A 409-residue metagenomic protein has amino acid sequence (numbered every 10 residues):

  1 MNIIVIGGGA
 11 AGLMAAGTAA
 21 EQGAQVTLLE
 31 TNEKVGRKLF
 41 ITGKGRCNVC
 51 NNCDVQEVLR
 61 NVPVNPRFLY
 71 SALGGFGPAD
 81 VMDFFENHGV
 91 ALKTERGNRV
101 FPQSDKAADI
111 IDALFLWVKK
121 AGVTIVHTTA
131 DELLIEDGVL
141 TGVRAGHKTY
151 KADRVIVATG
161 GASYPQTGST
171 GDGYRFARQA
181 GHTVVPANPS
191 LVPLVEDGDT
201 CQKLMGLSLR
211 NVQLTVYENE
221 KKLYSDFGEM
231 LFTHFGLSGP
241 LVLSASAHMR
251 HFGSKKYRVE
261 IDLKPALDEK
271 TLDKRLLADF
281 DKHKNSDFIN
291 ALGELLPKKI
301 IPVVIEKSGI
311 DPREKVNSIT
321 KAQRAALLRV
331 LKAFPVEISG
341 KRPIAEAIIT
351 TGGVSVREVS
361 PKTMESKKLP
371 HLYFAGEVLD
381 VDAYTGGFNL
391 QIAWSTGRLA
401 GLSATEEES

Functional and structural regions predicted by a protein language model:
M1-A11: Beta1/beta-strand and adjacent pyrophosphate-binding region of the FAD-binding site in flavoprotein oxidoreductases
I4, A20-K44: Glycine-rich FAD pyrophosphate-binding loop
I4-I6, L29, A130, V143 (+4 more regions): Short hydrophobic core segments
T31-I41, V49, V55-Q56, A91 (+2 more regions): An anion/pyrophosphate-binding glycine-rich loop and adjacent beta-alpha core in soluble alpha-beta enzymes
R46-T94: Glycine-rich active-site loop/strand segments that organize a redox cofactor
G74-R154, I301: Feature captures the FAD/FMN-dependent oxidoreductase FAD-binding
V126-E132, P302-D382: A glycine-rich dinucleotide-binding beta-alpha-beta segment and adjacent secondary-structure elements that constitute
R154-T200: Glycine-rich loop(s) and the adjacent beta-strand/alpha-helix scaffold that form part
